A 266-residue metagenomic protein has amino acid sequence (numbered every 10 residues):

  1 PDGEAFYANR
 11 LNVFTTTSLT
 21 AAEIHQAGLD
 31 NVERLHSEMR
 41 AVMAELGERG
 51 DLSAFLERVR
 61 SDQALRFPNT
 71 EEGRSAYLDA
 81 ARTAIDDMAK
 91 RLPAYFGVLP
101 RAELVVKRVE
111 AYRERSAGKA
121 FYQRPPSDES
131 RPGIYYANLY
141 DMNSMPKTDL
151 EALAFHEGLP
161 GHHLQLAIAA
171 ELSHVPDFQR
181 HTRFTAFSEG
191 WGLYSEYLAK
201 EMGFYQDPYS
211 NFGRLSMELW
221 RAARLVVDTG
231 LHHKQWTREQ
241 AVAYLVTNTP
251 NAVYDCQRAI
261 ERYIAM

Functional and structural regions predicted by a protein language model:
P1-M266: N-terminal maturation segment of proteins
